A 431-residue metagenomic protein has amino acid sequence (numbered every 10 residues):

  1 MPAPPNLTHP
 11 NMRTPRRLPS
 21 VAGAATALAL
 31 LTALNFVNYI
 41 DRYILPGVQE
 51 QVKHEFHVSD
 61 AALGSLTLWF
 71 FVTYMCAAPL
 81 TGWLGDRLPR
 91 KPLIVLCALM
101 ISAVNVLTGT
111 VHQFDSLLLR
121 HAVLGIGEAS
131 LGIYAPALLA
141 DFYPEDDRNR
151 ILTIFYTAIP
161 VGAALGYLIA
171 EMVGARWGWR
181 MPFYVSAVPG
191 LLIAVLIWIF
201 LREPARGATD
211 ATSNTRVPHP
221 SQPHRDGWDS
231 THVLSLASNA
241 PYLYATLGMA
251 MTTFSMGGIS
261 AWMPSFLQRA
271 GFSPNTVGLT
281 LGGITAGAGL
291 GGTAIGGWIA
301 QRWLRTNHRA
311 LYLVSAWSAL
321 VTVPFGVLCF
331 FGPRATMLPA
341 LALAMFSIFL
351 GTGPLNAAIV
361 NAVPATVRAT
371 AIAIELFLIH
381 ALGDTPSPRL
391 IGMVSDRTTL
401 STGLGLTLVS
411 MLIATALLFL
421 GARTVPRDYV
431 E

Functional and structural regions predicted by a protein language model:
T14-S20, A208-A245: Juxtamembrane intracellular "pre-TM" segments in multi-pass secondary transporters
L45-P46, N239-A294, T352, N356 (+1 more regions): Extracytoplasmic gate region of multi-pass secondary transporters
H57, P89, T110-D115, P144 (+1 more regions): Helix-breaking motifs and short loop linkers at transmembrane-helix boundaries and internal kinks in secondary membrane
C76-F114: Conserved MFS/SLC helix-loop-helix module at the cytosolic interface between two early adjacent transmembrane helices
P92-V106, L311-G326: Structural signature of the two symmetry-related core transmembrane helices
M100, V104-L107, D115-V123, T336-L343: Paired small-residue
R120-P160: Cytoplasmic helix-loop-helix junction between adjacent transmembrane helices in 12-TM secondary transporters
F155-R206: Helix-loop-helix hairpin linking two adjacent transmembrane segments in secondary transporters
